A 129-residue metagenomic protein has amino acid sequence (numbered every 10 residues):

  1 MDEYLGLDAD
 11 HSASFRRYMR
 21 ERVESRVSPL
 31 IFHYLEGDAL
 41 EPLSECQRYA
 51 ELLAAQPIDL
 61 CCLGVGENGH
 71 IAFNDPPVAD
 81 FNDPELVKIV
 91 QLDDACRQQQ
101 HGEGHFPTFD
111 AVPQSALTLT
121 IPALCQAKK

Functional and structural regions predicted by a protein language model:
M1-C62: Ligand-binding beta-strand-loop-alpha-helix segment within the catalytic cores of soluble metabolic enzymes
M1-D2, L35-D38, V65-E67, D75 (+1 more regions): Fold-independent oxyanion-binding glycine-rich loops and adjacent beta-strand/coil segments at enzyme active sites
P29-L30, A127-K129: A short helix->loop->beta-strand "cap" motif at the edges of active sites that frequently abuts
P42-E45, A116-T120: Amphipathic coiled-coil/heptad-repeat helices and related helical stalk/stem segments that mediate oligomerization
Q56, Q126-A127: Structured helix-beta-strand junction loops
Q56-F81: Glycine-rich phosphate-binding loop
A72-L119: Class I SAM-dependent methyltransferase SAM-binding "motif I" and its flanking Rossmann-like core
